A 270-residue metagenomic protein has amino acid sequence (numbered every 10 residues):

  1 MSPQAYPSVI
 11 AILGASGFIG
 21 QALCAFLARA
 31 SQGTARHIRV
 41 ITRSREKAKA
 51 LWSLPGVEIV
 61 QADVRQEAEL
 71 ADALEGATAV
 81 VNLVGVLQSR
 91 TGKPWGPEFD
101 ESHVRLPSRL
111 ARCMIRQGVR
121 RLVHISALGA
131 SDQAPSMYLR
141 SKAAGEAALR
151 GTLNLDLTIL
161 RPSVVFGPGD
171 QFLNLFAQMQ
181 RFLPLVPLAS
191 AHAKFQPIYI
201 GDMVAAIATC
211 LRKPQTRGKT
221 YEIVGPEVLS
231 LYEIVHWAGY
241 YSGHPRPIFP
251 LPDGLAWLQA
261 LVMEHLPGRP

Functional and structural regions predicted by a protein language model:
P3-G33: N-terminal Rossmann NAD(P)H-binding glycine-rich loop of SDR-like oxidoreductase domains
Q4, C210-P270: Mid/C-terminal beta-alpha module of Rossmann-like enzyme folds, strongest in SDR-family dehydrogenases/epimerases
L13, I41, L83-V84, L122-L128 (+1 more regions): SDR active-site strand-loop-helix element
F18-A22, V104, A143: Residues forming the Rossmann-fold NAD(P)(H) cofactor-binding site
R43-R116, L128-D132: NAD(P)H-binding glycine-rich loop region in Rossmannoid oxidoreductase-like domains and their noncatalytic homologs
F99-P107, V123, K142, Q196: Short alpha-helix in the Rossmann-fold core of NAD(P)-dependent oxidoreductases
S126, E146-Q171, Q178: Conserved beta-loop-beta element that borders a ligand/cofactor-binding pocket
Q171-F172, S190-R212, G218-E222, E233: Substrate-positioning beta->alpha
